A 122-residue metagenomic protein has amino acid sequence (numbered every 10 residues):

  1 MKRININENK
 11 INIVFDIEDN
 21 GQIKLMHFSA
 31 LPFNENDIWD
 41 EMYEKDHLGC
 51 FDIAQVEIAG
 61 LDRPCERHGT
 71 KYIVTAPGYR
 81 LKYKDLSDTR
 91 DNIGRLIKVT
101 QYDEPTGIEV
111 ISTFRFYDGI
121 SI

Functional and structural regions predicted by a protein language model:
K2-I4: Extreme N-terminal starter segment of soluble prokaryotic enzymes
K10: Conserved, mostly hydrophobic/aromatic
I13: Hydrophobic beta/alpha structural segments that scaffold and line small-molecule/cofactor pockets of phosphate-handling
N20-N34: Short, surface-exposed, low-complexity cationic segments
I38-D52, V56, L61-R63, R95-I97 (+1 more regions): A charge-rich, low-complexity, intrinsically flexible signal that marks solvent-exposed coils, linkers, repeats
G60-S121: Extended, loop-rich substrate-binding clefts of extracytoplasmic carbohydrate-active enzymes
